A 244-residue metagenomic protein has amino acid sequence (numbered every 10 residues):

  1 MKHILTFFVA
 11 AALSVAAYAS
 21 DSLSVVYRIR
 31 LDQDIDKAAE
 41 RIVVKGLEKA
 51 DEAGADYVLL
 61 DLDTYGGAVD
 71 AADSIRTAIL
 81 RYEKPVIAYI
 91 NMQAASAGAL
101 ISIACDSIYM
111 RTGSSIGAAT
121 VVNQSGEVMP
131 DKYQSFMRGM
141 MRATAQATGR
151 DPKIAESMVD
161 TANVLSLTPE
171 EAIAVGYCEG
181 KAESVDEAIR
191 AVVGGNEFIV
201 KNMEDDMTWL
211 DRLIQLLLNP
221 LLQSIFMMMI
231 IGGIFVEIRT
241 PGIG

Functional and structural regions predicted by a protein language model:
M1-A10: Sec-dependent signal peptide recognition, specifically the positively charged N-region followed immediately by
F7-F8, Y57, F136, F198 (+2 more regions): Phenylalanine-focused residue identity feature
V9-A19: Hydrophobic h-region of N-terminal signal peptides that target proteins for export in Gram-negative bacteria
Y18-I214: Soluble extramembrane regions of membrane proteins in the secretory/endomembrane system
L217-G244: Core alpha-helical transmembrane segments of integral membrane proteins
